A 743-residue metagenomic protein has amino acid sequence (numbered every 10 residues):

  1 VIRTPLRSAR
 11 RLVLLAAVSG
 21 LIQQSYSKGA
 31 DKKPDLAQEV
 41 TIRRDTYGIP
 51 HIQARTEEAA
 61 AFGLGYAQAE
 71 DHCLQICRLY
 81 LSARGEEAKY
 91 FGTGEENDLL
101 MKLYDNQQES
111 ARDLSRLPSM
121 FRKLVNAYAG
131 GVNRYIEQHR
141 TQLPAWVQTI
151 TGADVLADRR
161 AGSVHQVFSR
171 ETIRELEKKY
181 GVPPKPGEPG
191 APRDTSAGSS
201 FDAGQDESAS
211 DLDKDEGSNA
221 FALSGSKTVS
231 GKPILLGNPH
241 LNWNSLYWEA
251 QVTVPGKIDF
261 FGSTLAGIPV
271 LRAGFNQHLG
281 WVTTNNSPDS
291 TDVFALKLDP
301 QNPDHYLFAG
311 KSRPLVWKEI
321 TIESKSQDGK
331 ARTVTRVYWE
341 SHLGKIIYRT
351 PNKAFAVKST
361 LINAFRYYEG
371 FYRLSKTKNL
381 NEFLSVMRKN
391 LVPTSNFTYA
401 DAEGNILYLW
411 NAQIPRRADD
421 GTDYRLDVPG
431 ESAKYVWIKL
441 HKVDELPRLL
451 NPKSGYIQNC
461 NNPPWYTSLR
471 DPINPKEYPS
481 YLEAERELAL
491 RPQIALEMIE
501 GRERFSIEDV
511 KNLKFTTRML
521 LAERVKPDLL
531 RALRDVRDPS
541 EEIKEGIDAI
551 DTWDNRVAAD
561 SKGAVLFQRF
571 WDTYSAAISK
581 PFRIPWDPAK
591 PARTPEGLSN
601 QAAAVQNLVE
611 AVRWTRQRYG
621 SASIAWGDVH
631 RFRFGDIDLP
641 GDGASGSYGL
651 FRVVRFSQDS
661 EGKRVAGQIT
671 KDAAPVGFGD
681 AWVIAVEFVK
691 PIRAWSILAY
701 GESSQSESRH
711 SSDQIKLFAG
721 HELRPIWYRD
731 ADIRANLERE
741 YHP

Functional and structural regions predicted by a protein language model:
V1-V13: Bacterial N-terminal signal peptides that target proteins for export
R11-L21: Bacterial N-terminal signal peptides
S27-G29: Boundary at the C-terminal end of the N-terminal hydrophobic targeting segment
D31-L246, P255-K257, G262-T264, V270 (+2 more regions): Substrate-recognition/specificity elements adjacent to catalytic centers across diverse enzyme folds
A60-G63, E109-K123, K358, Y368-L374 (+4 more regions): Second-shell loop/turn segments in exported
K257, F261-A266, V270, G274-L279 (+1 more regions): Glycine- and hydrophobic-rich flexible loops that cap the catalytic core of alpha/beta enzyme folds
V392-R502, Y574: Hydrophobic alpha-helical segments
D471-P539, D628-P743: Terminal end segments
